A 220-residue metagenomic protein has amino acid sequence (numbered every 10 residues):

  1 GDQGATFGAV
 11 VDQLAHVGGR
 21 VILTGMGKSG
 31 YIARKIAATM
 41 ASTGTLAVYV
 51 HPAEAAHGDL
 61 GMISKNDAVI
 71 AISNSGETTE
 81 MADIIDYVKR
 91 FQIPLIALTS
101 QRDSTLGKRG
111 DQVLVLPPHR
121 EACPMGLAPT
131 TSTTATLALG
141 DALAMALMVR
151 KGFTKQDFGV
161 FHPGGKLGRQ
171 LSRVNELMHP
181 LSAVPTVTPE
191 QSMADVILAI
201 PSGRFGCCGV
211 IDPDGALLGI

Functional and structural regions predicted by a protein language model:
G1, A68-S73, S182-V184: Short, basic, glycine/proline-bearing loop/turn elements
G1-A15: An N-terminal, well-structured beta->alpha segment
A5-G8, F153-F158, V210-P213: Flexible, glycine/charged-enriched surface loops at secondary-structure junctions
T6-V10, A55-D59, D195-V196: Short acidic active-site motifs
A15, R20-M26, G30-A138, A144-L147: Glycine-rich phosphate-binding loops that contact phosphosugars or nucleotide phosphates
K108, A122, V149-H179: Internal, active-site/partner-interface "lid" segment
L177, I200-G203, C208-I220: A glycine-centered beta-loop-beta connector
V187-R204: The conserved cystathionine-beta-synthase
